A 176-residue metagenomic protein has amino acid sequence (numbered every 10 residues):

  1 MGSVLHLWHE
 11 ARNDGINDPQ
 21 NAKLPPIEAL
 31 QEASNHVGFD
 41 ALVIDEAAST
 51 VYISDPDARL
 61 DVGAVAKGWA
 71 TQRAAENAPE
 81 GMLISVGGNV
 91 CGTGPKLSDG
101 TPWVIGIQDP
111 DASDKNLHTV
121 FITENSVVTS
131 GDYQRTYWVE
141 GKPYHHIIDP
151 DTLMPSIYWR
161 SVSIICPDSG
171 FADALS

Functional and structural regions predicted by a protein language model:
M1-S176: Mature catalytic core of soluble alpha/beta enzymes
